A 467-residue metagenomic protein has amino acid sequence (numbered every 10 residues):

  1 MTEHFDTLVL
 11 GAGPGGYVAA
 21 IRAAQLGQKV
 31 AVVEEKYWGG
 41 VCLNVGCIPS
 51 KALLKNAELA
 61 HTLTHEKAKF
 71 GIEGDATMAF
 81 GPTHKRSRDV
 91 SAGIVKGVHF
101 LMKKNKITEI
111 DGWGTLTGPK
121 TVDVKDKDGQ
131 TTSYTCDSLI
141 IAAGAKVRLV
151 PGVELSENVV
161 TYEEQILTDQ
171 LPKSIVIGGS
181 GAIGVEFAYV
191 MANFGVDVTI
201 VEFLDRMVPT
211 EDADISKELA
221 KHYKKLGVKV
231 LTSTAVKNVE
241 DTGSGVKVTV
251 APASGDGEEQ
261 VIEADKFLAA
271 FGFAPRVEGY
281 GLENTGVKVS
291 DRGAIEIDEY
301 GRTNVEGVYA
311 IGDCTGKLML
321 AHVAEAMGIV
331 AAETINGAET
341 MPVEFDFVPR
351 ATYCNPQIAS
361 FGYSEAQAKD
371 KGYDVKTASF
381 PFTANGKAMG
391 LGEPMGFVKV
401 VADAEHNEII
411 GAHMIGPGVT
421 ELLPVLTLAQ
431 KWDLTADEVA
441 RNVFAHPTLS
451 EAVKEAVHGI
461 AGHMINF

Functional and structural regions predicted by a protein language model:
T2-F5, I21-Q28, V33-L171, T199 (+7 more regions): Glycine-rich flavin
T2-G13, L171-G181: Beta1/beta-strand and adjacent pyrophosphate-binding region of the FAD-binding site in flavoprotein oxidoreductases
L8-L10, G114, S133-G144, G178 (+2 more regions): Short hydrophobic core segments
L10-G15, A19-K36, V41, I48 (+3 more regions): Flexible, glycine-rich terminal cap/loop adjacent to redox cofactors in electron-transfer oxidoreductases
Y17, V185, K217: Residues forming the Rossmann-fold NAD(P)(H) cofactor-binding site
C47, I141-V201, L226-V230, E283-T285 (+2 more regions): Glycine-rich dinucleotide-binding loop and its adjacent helix/turn
S156-P172, V261-G337: FAD-site-proximal beta/loop scaffold in flavoenzymes
